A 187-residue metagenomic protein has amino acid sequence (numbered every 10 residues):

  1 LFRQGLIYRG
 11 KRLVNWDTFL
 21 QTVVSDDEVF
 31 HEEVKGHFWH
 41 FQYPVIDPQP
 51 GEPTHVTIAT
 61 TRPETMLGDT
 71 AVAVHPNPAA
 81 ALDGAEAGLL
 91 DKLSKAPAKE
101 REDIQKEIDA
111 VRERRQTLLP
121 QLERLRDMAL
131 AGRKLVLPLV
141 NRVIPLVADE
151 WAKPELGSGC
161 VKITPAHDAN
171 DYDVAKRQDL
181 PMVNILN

Functional and structural regions predicted by a protein language model:
L1-N187: NTP-handling and nucleic-acid-processing catalytic cores
